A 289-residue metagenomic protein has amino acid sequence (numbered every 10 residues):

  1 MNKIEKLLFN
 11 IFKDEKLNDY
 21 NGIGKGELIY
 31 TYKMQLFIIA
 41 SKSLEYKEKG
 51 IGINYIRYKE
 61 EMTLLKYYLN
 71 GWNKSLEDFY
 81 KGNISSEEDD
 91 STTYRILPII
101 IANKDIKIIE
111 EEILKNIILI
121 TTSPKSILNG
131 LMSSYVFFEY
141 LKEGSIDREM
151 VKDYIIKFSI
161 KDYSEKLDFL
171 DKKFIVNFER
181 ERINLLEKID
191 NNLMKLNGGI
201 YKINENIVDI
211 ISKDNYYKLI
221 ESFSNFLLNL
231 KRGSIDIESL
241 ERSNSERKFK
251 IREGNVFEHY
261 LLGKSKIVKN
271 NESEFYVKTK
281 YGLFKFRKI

Functional and structural regions predicted by a protein language model:
M1-I289: Structured, active/binding-site neighborhoods that engage oxygen-rich ligands
